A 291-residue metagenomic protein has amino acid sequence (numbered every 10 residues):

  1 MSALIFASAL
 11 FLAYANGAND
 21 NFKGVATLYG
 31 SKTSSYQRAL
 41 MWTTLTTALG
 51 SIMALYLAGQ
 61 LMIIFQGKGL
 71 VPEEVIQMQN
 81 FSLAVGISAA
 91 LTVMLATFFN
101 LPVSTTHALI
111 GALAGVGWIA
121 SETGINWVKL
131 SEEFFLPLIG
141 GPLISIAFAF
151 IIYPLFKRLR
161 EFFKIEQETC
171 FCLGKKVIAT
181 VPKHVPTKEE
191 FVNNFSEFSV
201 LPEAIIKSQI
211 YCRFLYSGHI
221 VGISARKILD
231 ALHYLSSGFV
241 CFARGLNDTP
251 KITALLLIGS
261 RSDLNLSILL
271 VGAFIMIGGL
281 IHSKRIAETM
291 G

Functional and structural regions predicted by a protein language model:
I5-L12, W42-G50, A54, A58 (+14 more regions): Alpha-helical transmembrane segments in multi-pass membrane proteins
A18-V25, T33, F99-G111, T249-T253: Short, non-helical or kinked segments that cap or interrupt transmembrane helices
T27-Y36, I110-T123, L255-L264: Interfacial segments of multi-pass membrane proteins
K32-L45, K129, L264-L269: Membrane-interface alpha-helices at helix entry/exit sites of multi-pass transporters
L55-G67, F98, P102, S121-W127: Transmembrane alpha-helix boundary signature
I125-L143, L264: Structural signal for the N-terminal portions of transmembrane helices and their immediately preceding loop/interface
K157-S236: Intrinsically disordered, low-complexity non-transmembrane regions of multi-pass membrane transporters
F239-G291: Transmembrane helical segments that form the transport core of multi-pass membrane transport proteins
